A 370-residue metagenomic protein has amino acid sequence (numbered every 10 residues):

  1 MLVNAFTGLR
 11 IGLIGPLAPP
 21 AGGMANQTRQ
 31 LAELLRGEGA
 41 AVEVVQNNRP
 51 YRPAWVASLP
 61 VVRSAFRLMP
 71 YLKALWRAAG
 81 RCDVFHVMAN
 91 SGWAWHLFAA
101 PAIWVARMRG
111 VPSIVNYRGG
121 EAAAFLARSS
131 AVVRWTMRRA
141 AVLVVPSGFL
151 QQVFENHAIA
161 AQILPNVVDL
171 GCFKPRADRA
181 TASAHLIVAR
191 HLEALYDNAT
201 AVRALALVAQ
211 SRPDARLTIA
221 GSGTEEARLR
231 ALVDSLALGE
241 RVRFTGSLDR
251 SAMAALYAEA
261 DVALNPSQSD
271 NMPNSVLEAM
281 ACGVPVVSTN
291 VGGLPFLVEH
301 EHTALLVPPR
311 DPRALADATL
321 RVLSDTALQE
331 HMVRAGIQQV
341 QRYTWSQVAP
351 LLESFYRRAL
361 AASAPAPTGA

Functional and structural regions predicted by a protein language model:
G12-L13, R179-L207, T218: Conserved donor-binding/catalytic core segment of Leloir-type glycosyltransferases
F149, V167: Carbohydrate-associated surface elements
R230-L248: Nucleotide-activated donor-binding/catalytic signature segment of Leloir-type glycosyltransferases, i.e., the conserved
S247-L248, A255-A260: Short alpha-helical donor nucleotide-sugar binding micro-motif in glycosyltransferases
Q268: Aromatic "clamp/platform" in nucleotide-sugar-dependent glycosyltransferases that forms part of the donor/acceptor
P285-S288, V298: Short hydrophobic beta-strand element within catalytic cores of glycosyltransferases and related nucleotide-activated
H300-E301, L305-P312, R321-T326: Conserved acidic donor-binding segment of nucleotide-sugar-dependent glycosyltransferases
A314, R321, L328-R342, L351-S354: A short, well-ordered alpha-helix in the C-terminal region of glycosyltransferases
